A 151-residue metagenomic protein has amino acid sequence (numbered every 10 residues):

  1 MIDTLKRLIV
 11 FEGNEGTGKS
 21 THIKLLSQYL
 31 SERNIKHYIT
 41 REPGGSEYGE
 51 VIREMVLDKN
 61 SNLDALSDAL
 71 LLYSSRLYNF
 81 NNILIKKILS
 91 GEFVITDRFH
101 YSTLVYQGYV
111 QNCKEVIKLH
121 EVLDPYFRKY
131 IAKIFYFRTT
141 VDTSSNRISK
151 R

Functional and structural regions predicted by a protein language model:
M1-K6: Phosphate-binding P-loop
F11: Hydrophobic anchor at the beta1->P-loop junction of P-loop NTPases
G16: Walker A (P-loop) phosphate-binding loop of P-loop NTPases
K19: Conserved lysine of the Walker
H22, L26: Hydrophobic positions on the alpha1 helix immediately C-terminal to the Walker A/P-loop
S27-Q28, Q111-K114, R151: Glycine-rich, phosphate-binding/catalytic loops in enzymes
R33-Y126: ATP-dependent small-molecule kinase phosphotransfer cores that center on conserved nucleotide phosphate-binding segments
T96-F99, H120, F127-S149: Conserved phosphate-donor/acceptor-positioning beta-strand/loop module used by diverse small-molecule
